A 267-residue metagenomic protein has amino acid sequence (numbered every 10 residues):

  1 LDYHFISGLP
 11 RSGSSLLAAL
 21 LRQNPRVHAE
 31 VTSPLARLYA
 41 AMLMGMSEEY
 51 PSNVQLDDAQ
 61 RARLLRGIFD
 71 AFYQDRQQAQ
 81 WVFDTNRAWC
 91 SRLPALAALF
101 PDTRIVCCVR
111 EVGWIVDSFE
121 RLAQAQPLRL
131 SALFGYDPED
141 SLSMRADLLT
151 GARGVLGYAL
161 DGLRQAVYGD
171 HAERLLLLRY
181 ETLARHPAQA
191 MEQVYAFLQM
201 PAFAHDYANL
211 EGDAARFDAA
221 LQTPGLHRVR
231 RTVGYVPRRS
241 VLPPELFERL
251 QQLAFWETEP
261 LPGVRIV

Functional and structural regions predicted by a protein language model:
L1-D70, R76, Q124, D213 (+1 more regions): PAPS-dependent sulfotransferase catalytic core
L1-H4, R145-A152, L156-L160, R164-E173 (+2 more regions): PAPS-dependent sulfotransferases, especially Golgi type II membrane carbohydrate sulfotransferases
I6-G8, V82-T85, C107-V109, L177-R179: Short beta-strand segments
G13-V27, L96-F100, L177-A202: PAPS/PAP-binding and catalytic site of the sulfotransferase fold
S15-A18, R37-Y39, C90-R92, G113-S118 (+1 more regions): Short catalytic/ligand-binding loop motif for oxyanion handling, primarily in non-cytosolic enzymes, centered on
R61-D75, D117-F197, A254: PAPS-dependent sulfotransferase catalytic domain
I68-A95: Glycine-rich phosphate-binding loop used to anchor ATP phosphates in small-molecule kinases, encompassing both
L96-R121: Conserved phosphate-donor/acceptor-positioning beta-strand/loop module used by diverse small-molecule
